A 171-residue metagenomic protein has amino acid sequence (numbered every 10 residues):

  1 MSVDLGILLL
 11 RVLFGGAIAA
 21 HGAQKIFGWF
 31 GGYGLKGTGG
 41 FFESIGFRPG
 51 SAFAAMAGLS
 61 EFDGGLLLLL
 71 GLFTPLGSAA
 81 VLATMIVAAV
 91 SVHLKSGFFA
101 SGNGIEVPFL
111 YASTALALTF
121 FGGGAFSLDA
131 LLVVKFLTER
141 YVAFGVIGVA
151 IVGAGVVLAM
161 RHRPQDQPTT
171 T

Functional and structural regions predicted by a protein language model:
M1-F30, S51, T74-T171: Extended, low-polarity transmembrane helix blocks
G28-M56: Membrane-interface interhelical connector segments
L35, R48, L67-L69, A112-S113: Alpha-helix boundary/capping detector
F41, D63-G64, A83-A88: Hydrophobic alpha-helical segments within and immediately flanking transmembrane helices of multi-pass membrane proteins
A55-L59, A83: Core segments of alpha-helical transmembrane spans in multipass integral membrane proteins
L59-L69, H93: Hydrophobic, membrane-inserted alpha-helices
